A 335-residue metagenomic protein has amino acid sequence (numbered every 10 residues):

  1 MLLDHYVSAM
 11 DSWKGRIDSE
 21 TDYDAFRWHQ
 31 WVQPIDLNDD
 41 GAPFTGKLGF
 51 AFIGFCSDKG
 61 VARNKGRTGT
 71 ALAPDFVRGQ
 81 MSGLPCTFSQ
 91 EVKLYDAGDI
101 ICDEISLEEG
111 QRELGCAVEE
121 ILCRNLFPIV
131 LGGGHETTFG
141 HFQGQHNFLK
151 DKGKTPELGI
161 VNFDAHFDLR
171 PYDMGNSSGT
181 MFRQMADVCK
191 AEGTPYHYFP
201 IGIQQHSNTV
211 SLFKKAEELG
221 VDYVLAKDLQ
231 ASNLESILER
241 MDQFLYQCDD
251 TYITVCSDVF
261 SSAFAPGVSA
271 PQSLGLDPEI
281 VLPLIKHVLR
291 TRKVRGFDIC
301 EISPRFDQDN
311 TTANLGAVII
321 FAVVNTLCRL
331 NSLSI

Functional and structural regions predicted by a protein language model:
L2-G54, K59-I335: Conserved alpha-helical scaffold segments that buttress catalytic/binding sites
